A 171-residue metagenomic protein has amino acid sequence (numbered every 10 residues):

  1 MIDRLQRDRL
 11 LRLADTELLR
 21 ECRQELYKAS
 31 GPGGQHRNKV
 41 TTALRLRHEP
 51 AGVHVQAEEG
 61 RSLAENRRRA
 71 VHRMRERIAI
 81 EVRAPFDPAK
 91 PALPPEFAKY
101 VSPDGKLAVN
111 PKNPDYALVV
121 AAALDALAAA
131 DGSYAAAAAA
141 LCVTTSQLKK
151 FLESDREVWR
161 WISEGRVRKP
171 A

Functional and structural regions predicted by a protein language model:
M1-A121, A128-A130, V167-R168: Ribosome-associated translation termination/rescue signal centered on the conserved GGQ peptidyl-tRNA hydrolysis loop
G132-A137: Short helix-boundary/capping micro-motifs
A140: Residues within the alpha-helical elements of helix-turn-helix
L148-K149: Helix-turn-helix DNA-binding helix
S154: Alpha-helical DNA-recognition elements
V158-A171: Short Lys/Arg-enriched helix C-cap and helix-to-coil transition segments that create basic nucleic-acid-contact patches
